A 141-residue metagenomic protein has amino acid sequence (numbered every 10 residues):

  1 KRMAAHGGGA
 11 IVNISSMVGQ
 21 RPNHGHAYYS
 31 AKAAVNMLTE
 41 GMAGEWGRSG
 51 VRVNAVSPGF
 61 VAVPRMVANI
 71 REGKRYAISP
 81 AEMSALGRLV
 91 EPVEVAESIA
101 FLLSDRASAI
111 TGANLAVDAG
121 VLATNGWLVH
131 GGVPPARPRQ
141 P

Functional and structural regions predicted by a protein language model:
K1, G44-R48, S108: Alpha-helical segment proximal to the catalytic Tyr-Lys
A4-A5, W46-S49, V61, V90 (+1 more regions): A short hydrophobic alpha-helix cap/turn motif
G9-S16, R52-S57, A85, T111 (+1 more regions): Structural signature of the Rossmann-like NAD(P)-dependent dehydrogenase/reductase core
V12-A34, T39-R48, F60-V61: Catalytic loop of short-chain dehydrogenase/reductase
R48, F60-S84, T124-P141: A glycine/serine/threonine-rich, flexible loop-to-helix segment that serves as the NAD(P) cofactor-binding "lid"
S57, A62, R106: Nucleotide-sugar donor-binding loop of glycosyltransferases
R88-V117, L122-A123: C-terminal substrate-recognition "lid" of short-chain dehydrogenase/reductases
